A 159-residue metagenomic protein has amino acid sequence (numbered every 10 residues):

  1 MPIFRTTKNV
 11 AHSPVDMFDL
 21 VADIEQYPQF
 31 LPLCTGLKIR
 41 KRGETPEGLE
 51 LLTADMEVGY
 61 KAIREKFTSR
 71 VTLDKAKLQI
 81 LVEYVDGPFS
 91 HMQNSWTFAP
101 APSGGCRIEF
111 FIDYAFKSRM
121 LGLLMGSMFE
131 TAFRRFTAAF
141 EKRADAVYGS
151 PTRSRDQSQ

Functional and structural regions predicted by a protein language model:
M1-L49, S103, S150, Q159: Hydrophobic ligand-binding cavity/cleft-lining segments
I3-T7, L51-T53, K66-T68, Q79 (+2 more regions): Intrinsic-disorder/low-complexity, polar/charged segments enriched in Ser/Thr/Lys/Arg/Asp/Glu/Gln
T6-K8, L37-I39, T68-L73, Q93-P100: Hydrophobic/aromatic beta-strand elements that line small-molecule binding cavities or substrate pockets in beta-rich
K8-V10, M56-V58, L73, I112-Y114: Hydrophobic beta-strand positions in extracellular immunoglobulin-like domains
M17-V21, Y27, A54, V71 (+2 more regions): Hydrophobic pocket/interface hotspot
E25, F133, T137, E141-Y148: Short amphipathic alpha-helical signal-transduction/dimerization elements
I39-V85, A139, R143, P151 (+1 more regions): Glycine-rich portal/gate segments that line the openings of hydrophobic small-molecule binding cavities
L81-R135: Beta-strand/loop substructures that line and gate deep hydrophobic ligand-binding cavities in soluble
